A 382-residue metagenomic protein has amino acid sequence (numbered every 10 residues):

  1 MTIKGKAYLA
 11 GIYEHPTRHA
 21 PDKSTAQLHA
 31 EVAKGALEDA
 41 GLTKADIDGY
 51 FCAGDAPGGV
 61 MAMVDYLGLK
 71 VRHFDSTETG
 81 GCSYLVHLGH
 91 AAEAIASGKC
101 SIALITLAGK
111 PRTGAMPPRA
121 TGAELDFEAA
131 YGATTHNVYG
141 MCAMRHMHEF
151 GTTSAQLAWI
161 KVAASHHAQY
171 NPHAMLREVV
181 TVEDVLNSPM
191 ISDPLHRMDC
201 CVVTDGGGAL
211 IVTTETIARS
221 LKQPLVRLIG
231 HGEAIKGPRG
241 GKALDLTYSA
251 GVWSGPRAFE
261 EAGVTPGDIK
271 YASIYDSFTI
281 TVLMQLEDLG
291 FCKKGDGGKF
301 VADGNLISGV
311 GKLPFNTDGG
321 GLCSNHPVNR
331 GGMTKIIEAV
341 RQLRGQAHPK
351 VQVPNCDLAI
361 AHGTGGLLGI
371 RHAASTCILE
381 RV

Functional and structural regions predicted by a protein language model:
M1-T79, E93-S97, L104-C201, G208 (+4 more regions): Conserved "HGTGT" condensation-loop signature of ketosynthase/thiolase-family condensing enzymes that catalyze
V86: Active-site histidine-anchored catalytic micro-motif
I211: Active-site ligand-binding patch in enzyme domains
N329: Internal catalytic or translocation cores that form aromatic/hydrophobic pockets or channels for amphipathic metabolites
